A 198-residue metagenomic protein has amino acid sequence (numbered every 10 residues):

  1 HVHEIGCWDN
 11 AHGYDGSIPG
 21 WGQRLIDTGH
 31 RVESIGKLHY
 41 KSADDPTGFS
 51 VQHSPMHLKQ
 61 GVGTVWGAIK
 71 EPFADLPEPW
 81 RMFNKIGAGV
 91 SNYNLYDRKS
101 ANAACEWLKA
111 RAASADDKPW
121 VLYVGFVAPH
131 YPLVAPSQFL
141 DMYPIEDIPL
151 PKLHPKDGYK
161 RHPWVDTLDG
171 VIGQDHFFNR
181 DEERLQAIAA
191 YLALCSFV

Functional and structural regions predicted by a protein language model:
H1-V198: Formylglycine-dependent sulfatase
